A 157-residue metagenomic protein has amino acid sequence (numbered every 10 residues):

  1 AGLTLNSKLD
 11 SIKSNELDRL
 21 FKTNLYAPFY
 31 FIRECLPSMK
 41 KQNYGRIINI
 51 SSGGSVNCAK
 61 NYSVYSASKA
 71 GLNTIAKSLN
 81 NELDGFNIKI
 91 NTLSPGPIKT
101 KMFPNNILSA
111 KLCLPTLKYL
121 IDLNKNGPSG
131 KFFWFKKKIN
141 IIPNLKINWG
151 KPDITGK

Functional and structural regions predicted by a protein language model:
A1-L5: Conserved NAD(P)H cofactor-binding loop of Rossmann-fold oxidoreductase domains
K8-L9, E16-D18: Substrate-binding pocket helix/loop in short-chain dehydrogenase/reductase
I12, C58-S66, S78: Active-site loop-to-helix junction immediately N-terminal to the catalytic Tyr of the SDR YXXXK motif in Rossmann-fold
I32, S68: Active-site helix of classical SDR
P37, N81-E82: Alpha-helical segment proximal to the catalytic Tyr-Lys
S52: Residue(s) in the substrate-gating loop at a strand-loop-helix junction that position the organic substrate next
G85-I88, T92-L93, T100, P104-G156: C-terminal helical subdomain
